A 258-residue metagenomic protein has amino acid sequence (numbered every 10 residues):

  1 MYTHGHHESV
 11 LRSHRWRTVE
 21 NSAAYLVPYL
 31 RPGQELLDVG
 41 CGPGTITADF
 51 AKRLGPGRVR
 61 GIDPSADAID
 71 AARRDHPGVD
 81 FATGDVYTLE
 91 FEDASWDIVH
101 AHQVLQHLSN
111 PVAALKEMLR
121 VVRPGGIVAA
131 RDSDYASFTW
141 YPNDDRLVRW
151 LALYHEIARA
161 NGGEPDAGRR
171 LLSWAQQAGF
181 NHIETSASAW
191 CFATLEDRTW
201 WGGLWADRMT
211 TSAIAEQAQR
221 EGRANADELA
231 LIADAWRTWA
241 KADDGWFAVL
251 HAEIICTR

Functional and structural regions predicted by a protein language model:
M1-T18: Class I SAM-dependent methyltransferase Rossmann-like catalytic core, especially the SAM/SAH-binding loop
W16-P32, D49, R53: Conserved alpha-helix/loop element of class I SAM-dependent methyltransferases that forms part of the SAM/SAH-binding
L37, P43-T88, A113: Class I SAM-dependent methyltransferase SAM/SAH-binding core
Y87-I98: A short acidic, Gly/Pro-enriched loop at the edge of an enzyme's catalytic core that lines a small-molecule cofactor
D97-P111: A short SAM/SAH-binding and catalytic strip from SAM-dependent methyltransferases
V112-I127: A short glycine-rich, Lys/Arg-flanked "PGG" loop and its adjoining helix->strand segment in the class I
A129-R198: Conserved catalytic/acceptor-binding region of the Class I
H182-R258: Conserved Class I S-adenosyl-L-methionine
